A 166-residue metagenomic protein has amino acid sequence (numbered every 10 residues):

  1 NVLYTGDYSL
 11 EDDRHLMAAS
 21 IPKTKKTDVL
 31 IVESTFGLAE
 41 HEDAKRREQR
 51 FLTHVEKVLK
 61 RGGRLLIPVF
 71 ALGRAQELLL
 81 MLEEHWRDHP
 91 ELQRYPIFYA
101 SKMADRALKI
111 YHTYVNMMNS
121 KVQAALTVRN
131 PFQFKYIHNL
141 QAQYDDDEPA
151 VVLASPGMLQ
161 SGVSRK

Functional and structural regions predicted by a protein language model:
N1-E77, E83-P96: His/Asp/Glu-rich metal-coordinating catalytic cores of metallo-dependent phosphodiesterases/hydrolases acting on
L52-K166: Hard-cation-handling environments
